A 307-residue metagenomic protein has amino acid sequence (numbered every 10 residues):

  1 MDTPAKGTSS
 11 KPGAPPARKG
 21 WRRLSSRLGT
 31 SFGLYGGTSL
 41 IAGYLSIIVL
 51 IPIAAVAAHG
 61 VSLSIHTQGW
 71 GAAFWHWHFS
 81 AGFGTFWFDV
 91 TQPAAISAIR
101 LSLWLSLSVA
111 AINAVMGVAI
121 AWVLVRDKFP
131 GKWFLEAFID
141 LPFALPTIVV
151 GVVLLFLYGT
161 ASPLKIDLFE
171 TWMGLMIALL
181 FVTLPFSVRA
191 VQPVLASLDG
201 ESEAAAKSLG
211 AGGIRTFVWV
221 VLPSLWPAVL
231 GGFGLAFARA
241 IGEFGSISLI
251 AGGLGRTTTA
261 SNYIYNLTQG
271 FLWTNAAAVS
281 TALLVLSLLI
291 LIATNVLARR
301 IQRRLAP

Functional and structural regions predicted by a protein language model:
D2, G43-P93, L103, A111 (+2 more regions): Short membrane-interfacial helix/loop motifs at transmembrane-helix boundaries
D2-G7, P12-R22, R27, Y35-G37 (+4 more regions): C-terminal transmembrane helix and the adjacent membrane-cytosol boundary/short C-terminal tail of inner/organellar
A17-G29, H66-W87, I96, R126 (+4 more regions): Membrane-interfacial helix termini and adjacent extracytoplasmic/periplasmic loops of multi-pass transporters
T30-L34, S64, W70, P93 (+1 more regions): Interhelical loop and adjacent transmembrane-helix boundary motif in polytopic membrane transport permeases
S31, Y35, A119-L154, E203 (+1 more regions): Cytoplasmic-entry segments and transmembrane alpha-helices of multi-pass inner-membrane transporters
S39-G43, L141, F181, V188-V191 (+4 more regions): Transmembrane alpha-helices
P52, A228-N266: Non-cytoplasmic
T91-R126, F138: Transmembrane alpha-helix signature in integral membrane proteins
